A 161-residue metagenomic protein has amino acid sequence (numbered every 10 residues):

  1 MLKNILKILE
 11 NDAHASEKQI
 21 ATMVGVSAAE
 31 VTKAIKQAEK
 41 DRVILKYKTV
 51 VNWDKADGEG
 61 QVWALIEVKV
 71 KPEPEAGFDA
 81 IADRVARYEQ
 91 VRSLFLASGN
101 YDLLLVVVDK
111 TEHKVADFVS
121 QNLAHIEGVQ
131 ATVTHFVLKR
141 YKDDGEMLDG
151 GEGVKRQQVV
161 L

Functional and structural regions predicted by a protein language model:
M1-L161: A compositional/biophysical signature of low hydrophobicity enriched in polar/charged and small residues
